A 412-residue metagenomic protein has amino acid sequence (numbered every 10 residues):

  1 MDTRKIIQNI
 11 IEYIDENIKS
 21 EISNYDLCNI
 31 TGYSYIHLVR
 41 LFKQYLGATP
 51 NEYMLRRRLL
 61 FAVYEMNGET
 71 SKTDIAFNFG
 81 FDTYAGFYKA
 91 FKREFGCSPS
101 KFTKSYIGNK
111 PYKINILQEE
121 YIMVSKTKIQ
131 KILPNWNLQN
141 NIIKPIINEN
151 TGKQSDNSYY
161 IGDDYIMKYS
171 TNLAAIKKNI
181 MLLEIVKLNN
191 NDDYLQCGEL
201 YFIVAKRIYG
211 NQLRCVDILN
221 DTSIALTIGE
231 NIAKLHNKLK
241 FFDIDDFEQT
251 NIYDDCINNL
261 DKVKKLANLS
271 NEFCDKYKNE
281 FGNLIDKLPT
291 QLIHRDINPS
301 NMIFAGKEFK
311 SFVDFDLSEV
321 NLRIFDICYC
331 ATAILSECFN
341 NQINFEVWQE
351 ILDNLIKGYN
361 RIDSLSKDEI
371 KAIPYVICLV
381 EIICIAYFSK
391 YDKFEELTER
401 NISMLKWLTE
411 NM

Functional and structural regions predicted by a protein language model:
Q8, E12-N17, E21, Y25 (+2 more regions): Terminal helix-turn-helix DNA-binding modules in bacterial transcription factors
S23-T31, Y35-F42, G68-T103: Sequence-specific DNA-binding recognition helix
Q118-N190: Conserved NTP-binding catalytic cores of kinases and kinase-like/nucleotidyltransferase enzymes across multiple kinase
N150, G162-F242: ATP-binding pocket architecture of kinase catalytic cores
T151-D163, M167, N279-F325: Active-site acidic catalytic loop and adjacent metal/ATP-binding pocket of ATP-dependent phosphoryl transfer enzymes
C215-L269, T290, V320: A cross-family kinase active-site recognition segment
I324-D363, L379-F394: Active-site activation/catalytic loop segments of kinase-like enzymes and analogous catalytic loops in related
I383-M412: ATP/Mg2+ or Mg2+-diphosphate-binding catalytic cores that bind nucleotide phosphates or diphosphates via glycine-rich
